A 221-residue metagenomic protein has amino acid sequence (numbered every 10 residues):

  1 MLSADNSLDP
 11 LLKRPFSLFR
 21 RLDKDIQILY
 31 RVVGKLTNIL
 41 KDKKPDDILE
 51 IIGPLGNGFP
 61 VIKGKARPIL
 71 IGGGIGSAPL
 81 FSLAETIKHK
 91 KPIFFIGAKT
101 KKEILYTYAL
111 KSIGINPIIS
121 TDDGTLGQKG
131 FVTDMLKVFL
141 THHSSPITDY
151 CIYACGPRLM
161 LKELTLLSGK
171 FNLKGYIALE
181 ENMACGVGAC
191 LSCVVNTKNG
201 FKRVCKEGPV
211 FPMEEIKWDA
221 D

Functional and structural regions predicted by a protein language model:
M1-A4, I51, V195: A generic structural signal for residues embedded in beta-strands
M1-P45: Ferredoxin-reductase
D5-S7, P54, K198: Short, surface-exposed secondary-structure boundary micro-motifs
S7-F16, G56-K63, C205: Short, Lys/Arg- and Gly-enriched loop/turn segments at beta-strand edges
K35-H143, I147-E180: FNR/FR-type flavoprotein reductase catalytic core
P79, R158-L159, E180-P209: Local cysteine-cluster metal-coordination motifs and their immediate loop/turn environment, predominantly Fe-S cluster
R203-D221: Short Fe-S-cluster ligation motifs
